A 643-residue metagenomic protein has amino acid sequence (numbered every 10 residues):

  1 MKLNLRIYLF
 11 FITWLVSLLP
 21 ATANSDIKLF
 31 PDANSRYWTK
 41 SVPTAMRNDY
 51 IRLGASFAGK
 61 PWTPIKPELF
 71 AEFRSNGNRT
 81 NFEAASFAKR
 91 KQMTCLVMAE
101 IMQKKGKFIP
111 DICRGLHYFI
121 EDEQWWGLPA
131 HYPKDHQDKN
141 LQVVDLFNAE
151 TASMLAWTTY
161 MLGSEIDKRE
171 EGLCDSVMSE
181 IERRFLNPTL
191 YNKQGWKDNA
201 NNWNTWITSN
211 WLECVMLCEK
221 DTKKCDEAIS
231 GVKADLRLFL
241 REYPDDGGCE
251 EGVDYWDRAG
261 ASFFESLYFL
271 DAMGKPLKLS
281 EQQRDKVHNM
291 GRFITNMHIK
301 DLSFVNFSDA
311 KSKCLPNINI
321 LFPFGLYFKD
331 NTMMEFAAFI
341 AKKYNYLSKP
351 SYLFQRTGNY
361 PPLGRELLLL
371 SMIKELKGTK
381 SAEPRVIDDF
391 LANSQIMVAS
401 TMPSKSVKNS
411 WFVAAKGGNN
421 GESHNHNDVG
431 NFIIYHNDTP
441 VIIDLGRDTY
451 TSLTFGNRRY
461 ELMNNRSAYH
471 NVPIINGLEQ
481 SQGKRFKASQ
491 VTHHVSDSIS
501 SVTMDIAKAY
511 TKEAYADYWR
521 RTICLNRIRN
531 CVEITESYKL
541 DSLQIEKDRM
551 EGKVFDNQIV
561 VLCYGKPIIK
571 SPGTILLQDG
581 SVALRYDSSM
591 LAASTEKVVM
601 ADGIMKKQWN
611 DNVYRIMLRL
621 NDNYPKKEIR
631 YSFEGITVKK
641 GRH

Functional and structural regions predicted by a protein language model:
M1-L9: Bacterial N-terminal signal peptides that target proteins for export
Y8-L18: Bacterial N-terminal signal peptides
L19-R74: Low-complexity, Ser/Thr/Pro/Gly-enriched N-terminal "stalk/linker" regions
A23, P350-T357, S452-H643: CBM-like, beta-strand-rich accessory domains located in the C-terminal region of large, secreted polysaccharide-active
S35-R36, P43-T44, E83-F304, A310-K311: Aromatic-lined, polymer-binding surfaces characteristic of secreted/periplasmic polysaccharide-degrading enzymes
F147, M290, N393-Q395, G430 (+3 more regions): Residues that flank catalytic or metal-binding motifs in active/ligand-binding sites
A261-P440, V495, W609, V613: Carbohydrate-active enzyme catalytic cores, enriched for enzymes that act on polyanionic acidic polysaccharides
I442-T454: Cytochrome P450 core scaffold surrounding the K-helix E-X-X-R motif and the conserved "meander" helix-loop region
